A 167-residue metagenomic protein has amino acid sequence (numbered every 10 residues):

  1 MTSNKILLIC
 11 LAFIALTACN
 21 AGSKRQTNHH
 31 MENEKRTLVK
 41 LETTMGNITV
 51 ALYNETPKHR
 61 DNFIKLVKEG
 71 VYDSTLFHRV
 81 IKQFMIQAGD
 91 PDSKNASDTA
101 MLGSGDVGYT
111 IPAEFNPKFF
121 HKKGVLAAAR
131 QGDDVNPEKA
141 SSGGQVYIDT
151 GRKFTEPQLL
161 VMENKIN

Functional and structural regions predicted by a protein language model:
M1-M31: Bacterial Sec-dependent N-terminal signal peptides
C19-N167: Cyclophilin-like peptidyl-prolyl cis-trans isomerases
